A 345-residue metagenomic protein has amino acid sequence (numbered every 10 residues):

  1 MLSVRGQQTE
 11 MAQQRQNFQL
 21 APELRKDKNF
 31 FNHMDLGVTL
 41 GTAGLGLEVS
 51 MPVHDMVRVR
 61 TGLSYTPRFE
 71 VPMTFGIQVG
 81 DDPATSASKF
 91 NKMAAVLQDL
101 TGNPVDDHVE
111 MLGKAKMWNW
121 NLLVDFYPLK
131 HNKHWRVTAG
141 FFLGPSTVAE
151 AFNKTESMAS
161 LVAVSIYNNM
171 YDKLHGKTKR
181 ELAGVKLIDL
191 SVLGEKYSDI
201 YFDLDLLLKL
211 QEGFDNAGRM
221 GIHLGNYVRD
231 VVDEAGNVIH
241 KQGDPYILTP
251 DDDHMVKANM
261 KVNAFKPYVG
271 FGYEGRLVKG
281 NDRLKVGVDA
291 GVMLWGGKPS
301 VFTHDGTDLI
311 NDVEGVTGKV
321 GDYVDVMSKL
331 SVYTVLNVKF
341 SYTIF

Functional and structural regions predicted by a protein language model:
M1-K26, F345: Cleavable N-terminal export/targeting peptides
L20-D27, H33-G37, R68-M117, S146-A264 (+2 more regions): Extracellular/periplasm-exposed beta-strand and loop segments of Gram-negative cell-envelope proteins, dominated by
R25-H33, M56, L129-W135, E150 (+2 more regions): Short loop/turn motifs that connect adjacent beta-strands in outer-membrane beta-barrel proteins
F31-A43, L47, T61-L63: Transmembrane beta-strand segments that form the barrel wall of outer-membrane beta-barrel proteins
V38, L45-M51, L122-F126, A139-F141 (+3 more regions): Residues on the lipid-exposed face of transmembrane beta-strands in outer-membrane beta-barrel proteins
A43-L45, T66-E70, F142-V148, E274 (+2 more regions): Structural signature of outer-membrane beta-barrel domains
P52-Y65, G76-Q78: Short Gly/aromatic-enriched secondary-structure transition segments
K114-T147: Ordered, amphipathic secondary-structure segments that act as subunit-interaction surfaces in large macromolecular
